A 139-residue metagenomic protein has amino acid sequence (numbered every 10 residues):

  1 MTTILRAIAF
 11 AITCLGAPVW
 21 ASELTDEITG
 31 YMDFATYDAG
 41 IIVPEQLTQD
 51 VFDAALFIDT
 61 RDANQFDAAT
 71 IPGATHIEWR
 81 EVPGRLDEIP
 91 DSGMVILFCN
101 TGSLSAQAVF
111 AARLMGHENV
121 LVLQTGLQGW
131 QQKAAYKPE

Functional and structural regions predicted by a protein language model:
T2-R6, P18-T48, F52-D53, A63-M94 (+1 more regions): Rhodanese-like catalytic fold shared by cysteine-dependent sulfurtransferases and DSP/PTP-type phosphatases
R6-F10, C14: Hydrophobic helical h-region of N-terminal Sec-dependent signal peptides in bacterial secretory/periplasmic proteins
F57-D59: Structural scaffold elements adjacent to functional motifs in cytosolic proteins
F98-C99: Short, surface-exposed ligand- or partner-binding patches at beta-edge/loop junctions that are enriched in aromatics
